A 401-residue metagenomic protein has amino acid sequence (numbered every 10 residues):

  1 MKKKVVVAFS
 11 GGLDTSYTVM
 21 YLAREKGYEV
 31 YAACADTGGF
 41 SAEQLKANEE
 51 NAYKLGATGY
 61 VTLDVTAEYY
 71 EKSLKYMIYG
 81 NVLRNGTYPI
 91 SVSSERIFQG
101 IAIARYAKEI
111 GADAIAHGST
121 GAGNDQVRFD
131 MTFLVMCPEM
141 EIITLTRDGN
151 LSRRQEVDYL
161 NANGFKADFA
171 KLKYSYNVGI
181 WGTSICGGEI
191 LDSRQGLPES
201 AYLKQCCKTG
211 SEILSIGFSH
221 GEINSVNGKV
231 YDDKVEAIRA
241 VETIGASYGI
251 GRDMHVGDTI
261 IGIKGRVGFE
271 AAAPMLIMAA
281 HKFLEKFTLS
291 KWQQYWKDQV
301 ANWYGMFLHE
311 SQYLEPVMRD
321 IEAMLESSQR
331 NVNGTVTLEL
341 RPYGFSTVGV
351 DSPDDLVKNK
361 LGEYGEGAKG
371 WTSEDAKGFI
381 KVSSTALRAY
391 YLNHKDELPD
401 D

Functional and structural regions predicted by a protein language model:
K2-D401: Nucleotide-activated chemistry modules centered on ATP-dependent adenylation/adenylyltransferase
